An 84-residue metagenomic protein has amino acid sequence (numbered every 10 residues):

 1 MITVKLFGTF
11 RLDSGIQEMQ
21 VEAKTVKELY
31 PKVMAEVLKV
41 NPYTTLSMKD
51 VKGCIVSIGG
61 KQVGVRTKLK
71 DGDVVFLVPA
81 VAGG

Functional and structural regions predicted by a protein language model:
M1-G83: Ubiquitin-like/PB1-type beta-grasp interaction modules and other compact soluble beta-rich domains
